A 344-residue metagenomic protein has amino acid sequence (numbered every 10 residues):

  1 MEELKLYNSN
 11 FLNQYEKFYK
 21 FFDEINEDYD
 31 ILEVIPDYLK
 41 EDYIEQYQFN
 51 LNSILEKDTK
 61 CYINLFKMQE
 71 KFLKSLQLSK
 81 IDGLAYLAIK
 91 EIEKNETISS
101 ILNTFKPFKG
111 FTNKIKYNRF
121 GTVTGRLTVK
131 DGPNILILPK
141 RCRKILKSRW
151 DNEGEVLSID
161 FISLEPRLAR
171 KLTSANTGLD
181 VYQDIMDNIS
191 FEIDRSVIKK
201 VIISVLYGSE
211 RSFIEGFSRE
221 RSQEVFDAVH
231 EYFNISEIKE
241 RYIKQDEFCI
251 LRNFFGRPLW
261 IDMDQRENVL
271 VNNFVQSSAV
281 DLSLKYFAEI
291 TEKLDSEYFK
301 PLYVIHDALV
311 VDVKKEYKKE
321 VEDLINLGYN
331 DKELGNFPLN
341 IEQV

Functional and structural regions predicted by a protein language model:
M1-I31, D37, S190-E297, P301 (+1 more regions): Conserved catalytic core of nucleic-acid polymerases
L32-E192, G256-T291, K300-A308, K314 (+1 more regions): Acidic, glycine-rich two-metal-ion catalytic cores of nucleic acid-processing enzymes
G132-P133, F213-F217, Y232-N234, K315-V321: Short, charged low-complexity intrinsically disordered segments located at boundaries of structured domains
N176, L206-E210, V313: Short alpha-helix boundary/capping elements
D180-D184, D194-I198, E210, E316-K318 (+1 more regions): Alpha-helix capping and helix-coil boundary motifs
F299-L302, L339-I341: Generic structural motif
E316-V344: Polymerase palm active-site segment centered on the conserved acidic dipeptide of motif C
